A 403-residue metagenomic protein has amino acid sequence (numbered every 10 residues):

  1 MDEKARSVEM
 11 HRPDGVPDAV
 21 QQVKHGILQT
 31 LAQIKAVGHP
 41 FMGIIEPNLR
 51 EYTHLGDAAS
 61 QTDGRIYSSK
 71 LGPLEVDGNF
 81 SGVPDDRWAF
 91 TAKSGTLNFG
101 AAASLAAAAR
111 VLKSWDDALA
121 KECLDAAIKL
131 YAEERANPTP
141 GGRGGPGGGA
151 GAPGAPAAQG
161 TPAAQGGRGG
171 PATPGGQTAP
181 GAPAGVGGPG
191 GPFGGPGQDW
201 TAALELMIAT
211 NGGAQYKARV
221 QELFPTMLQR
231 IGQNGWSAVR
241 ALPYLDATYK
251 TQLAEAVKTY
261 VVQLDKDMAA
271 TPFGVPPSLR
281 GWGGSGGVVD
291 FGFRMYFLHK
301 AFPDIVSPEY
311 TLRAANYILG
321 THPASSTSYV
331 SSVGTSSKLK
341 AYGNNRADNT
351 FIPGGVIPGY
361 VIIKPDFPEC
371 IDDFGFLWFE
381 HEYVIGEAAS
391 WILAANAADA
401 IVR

Functional and structural regions predicted by a protein language model:
M1-V111, W115-G148, A184-K217: Extended ligand-binding groove/face enriched in aromatic
P13, P47-G100, S104, P196-G197 (+3 more regions): Aromatic (Trp/Tyr) and acidic
H39-P40, Q229, T327: Secondary-structure boundary/capping residues
R143-F193: Disordered, low-complexity segments in secreted/periplasmic proteins that are enriched in proline
E222-R230: Solenoid-like repeat scaffolds
